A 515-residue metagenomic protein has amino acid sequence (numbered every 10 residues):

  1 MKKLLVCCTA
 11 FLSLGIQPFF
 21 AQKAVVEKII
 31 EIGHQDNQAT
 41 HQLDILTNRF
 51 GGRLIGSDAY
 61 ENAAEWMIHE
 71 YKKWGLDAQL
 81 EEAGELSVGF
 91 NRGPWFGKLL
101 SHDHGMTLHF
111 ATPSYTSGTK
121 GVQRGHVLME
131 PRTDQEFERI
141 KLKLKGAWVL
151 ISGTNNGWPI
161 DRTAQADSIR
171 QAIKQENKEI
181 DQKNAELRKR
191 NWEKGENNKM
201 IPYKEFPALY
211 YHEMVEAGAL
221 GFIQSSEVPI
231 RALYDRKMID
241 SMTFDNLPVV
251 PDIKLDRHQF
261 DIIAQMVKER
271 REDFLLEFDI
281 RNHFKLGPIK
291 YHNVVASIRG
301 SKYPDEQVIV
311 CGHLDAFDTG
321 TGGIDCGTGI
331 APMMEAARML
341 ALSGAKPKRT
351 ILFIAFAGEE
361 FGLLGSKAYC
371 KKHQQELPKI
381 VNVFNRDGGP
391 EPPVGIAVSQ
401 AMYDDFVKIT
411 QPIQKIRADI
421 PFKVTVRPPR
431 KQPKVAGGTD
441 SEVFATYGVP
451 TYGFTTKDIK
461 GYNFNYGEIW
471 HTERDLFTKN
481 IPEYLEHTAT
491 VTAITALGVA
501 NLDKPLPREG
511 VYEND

Functional and structural regions predicted by a protein language model:
M1-A24: Bacterial Sec-dependent N-terminal signal peptides
F19-N62, H69-K72, D77, I298-K302 (+1 more regions): N-terminal hydrophobic or amphipathic helices/low-complexity stretches enriched in small/hydrophobic/Pro/Gly
A24-V25, S114-R139, D240-G323, R338 (+1 more regions): Soluble metallo-hydrolase cores and metallopeptidase-like ectodomains found primarily in the secretory/periplasmic
V26-H34, N48-D58, E85, W95 (+11 more regions): Second-shell loop/turn segments in exported
D44, N48, G52-E186: Noncatalytic luminal/extracellular "stalk/propeptide" segments of secretory-pathway proteins
G105-T107, K145-G146, N156-W158, D252 (+2 more regions): Metal-dependent peptidase/peptidase-like ectodomains
K194, P202, P207, Y211-F274 (+4 more regions): Loop-rich non-cytosolic ectodomains and luminal regions
F244-L247, P251-L255, I262-Q265, R338 (+2 more regions): His/Asp/Glu-rich mid-to-C-terminal helical/loop segments that flank catalytic regions of hydrolases
